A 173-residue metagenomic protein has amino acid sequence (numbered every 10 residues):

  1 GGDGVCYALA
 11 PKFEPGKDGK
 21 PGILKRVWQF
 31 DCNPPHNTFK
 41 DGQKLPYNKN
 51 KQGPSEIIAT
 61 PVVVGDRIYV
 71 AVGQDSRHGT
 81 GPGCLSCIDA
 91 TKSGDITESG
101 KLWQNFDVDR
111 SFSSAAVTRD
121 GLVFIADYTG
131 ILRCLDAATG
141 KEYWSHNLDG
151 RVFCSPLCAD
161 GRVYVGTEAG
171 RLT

Functional and structural regions predicted by a protein language model:
G1-T173: Noncatalytic, solvent-exposed loop/strand surfaces of beta-propeller-type extracellular/periplasmic domains
